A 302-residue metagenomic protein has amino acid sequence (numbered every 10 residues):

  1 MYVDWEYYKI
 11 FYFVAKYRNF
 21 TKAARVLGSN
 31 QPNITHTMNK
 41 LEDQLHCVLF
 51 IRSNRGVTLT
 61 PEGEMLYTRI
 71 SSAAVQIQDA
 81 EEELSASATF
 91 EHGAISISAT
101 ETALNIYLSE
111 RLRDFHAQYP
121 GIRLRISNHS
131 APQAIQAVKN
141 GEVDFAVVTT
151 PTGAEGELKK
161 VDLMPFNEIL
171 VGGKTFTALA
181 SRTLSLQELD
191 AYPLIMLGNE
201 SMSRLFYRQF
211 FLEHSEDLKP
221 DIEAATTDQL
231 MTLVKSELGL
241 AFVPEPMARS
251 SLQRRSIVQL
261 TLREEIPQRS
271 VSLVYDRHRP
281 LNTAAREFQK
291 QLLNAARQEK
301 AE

Functional and structural regions predicted by a protein language model:
Y12-N30: Short helix-boundary/capping micro-motifs
E42-P61: A short LG(V/I)-centered, amphipathic sequence patch enriched for acidic residue(s) preceding the LG motif
Q44-L45, L66-A88: Alpha-helical linker/hinge and terminal dimerization helices associated with HTH transcriptional regulators
H92-E155, A224: Central regulatory/effector-binding core of bacterial HTH transcription factors
Y107, V258-A301: A late-sequence structural motif
S130-I135, K139-E142, T149, S203-V258: Hydrophobic hinge/microswitch elements
E157-L194: Flexible hinge/capping segments at coil-to-helix
P193-H214, L281-A285, Q289-K290, Q298-E299: Secondary-structure junction motif
